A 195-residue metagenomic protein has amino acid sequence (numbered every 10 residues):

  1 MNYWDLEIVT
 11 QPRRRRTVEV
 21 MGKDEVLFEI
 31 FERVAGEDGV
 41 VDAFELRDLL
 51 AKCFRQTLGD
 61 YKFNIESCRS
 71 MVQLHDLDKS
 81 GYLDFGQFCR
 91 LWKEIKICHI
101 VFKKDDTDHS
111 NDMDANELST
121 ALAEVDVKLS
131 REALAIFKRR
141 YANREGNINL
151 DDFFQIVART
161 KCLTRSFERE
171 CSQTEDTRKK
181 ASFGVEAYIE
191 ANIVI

Functional and structural regions predicted by a protein language model:
M1-H109, A115-N116, R131-I136, L150 (+1 more regions): EF-hand Ca2+-binding helix-loop-helix modules
G39, G81, N111, G146 (+1 more regions): Conserved glycine-centered beta-strand/turn positions repeated across beta-sheet architectures
F137-R140, R144-G146, L150, F154 (+1 more regions): Tandem C2H2 zinc-finger array architecture
C162-I195: C-terminal interaction modules of eukaryotic adaptor/scaffold proteins
